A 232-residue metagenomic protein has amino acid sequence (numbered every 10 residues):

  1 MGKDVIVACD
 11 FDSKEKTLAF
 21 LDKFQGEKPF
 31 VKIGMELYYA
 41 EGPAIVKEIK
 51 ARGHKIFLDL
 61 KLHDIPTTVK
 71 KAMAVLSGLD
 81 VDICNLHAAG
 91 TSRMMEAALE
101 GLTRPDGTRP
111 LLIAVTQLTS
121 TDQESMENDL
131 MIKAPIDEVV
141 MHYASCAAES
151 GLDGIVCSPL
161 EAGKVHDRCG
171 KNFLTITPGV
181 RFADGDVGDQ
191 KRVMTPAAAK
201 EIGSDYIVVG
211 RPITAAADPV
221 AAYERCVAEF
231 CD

Functional and structural regions predicted by a protein language model:
G2, T68-D153, E161, R168-N172 (+1 more regions): Conserved anion-binding
K3-C9, V31-I33, I56-L60, C84-L86 (+4 more regions): Hydrophobic faces of well-ordered beta-strands that scaffold small-molecule active sites in alpha/beta enzyme cores
D12-F24, T67-V75, I136-C146, K191-A198: Short, acidic/polar
K14-K16, L37-R52, D64-K71, A88-L111 (+3 more regions): Active-site-adjacent beta->alpha loops and helix N-cap segments on the catalytic face of soluble alpha/beta enzymes
K23-K32, G151: Catalytic domains of carbohydrate-active enzymes, especially glycoside hydrolases
G26, R52, L79, S150 (+1 more regions): Structural motif
L79-T91, D189-A222: Glycine-rich phosphate-binding active-site loops on the catalytic face of alpha/beta enzymes
